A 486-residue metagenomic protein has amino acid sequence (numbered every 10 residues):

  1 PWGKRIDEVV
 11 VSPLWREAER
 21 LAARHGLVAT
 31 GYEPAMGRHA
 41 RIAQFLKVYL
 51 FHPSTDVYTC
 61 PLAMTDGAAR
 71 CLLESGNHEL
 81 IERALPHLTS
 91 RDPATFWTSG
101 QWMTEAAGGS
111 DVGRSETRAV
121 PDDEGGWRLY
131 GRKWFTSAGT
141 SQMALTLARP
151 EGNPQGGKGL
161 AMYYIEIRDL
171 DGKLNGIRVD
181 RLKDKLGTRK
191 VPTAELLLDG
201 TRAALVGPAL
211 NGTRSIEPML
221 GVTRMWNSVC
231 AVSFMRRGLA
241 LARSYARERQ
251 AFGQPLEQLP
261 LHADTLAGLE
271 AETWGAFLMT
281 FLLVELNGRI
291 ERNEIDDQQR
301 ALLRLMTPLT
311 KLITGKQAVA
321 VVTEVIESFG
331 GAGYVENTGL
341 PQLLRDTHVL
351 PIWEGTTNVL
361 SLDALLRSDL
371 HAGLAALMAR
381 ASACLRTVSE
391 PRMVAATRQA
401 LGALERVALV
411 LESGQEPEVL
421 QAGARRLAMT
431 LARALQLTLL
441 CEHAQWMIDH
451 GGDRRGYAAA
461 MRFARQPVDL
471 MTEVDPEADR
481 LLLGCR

Functional and structural regions predicted by a protein language model:
P1-G37: Extended, charge-enriched "interface" segments that sit outside catalytic cores
A35-A68: Extended, domain-scale alpha-helical bundle/helix-rich regions
G76-T117, P121-G125, F281-R300, T307 (+3 more regions): Internal maturation/activation junctions in enzymes
G126, Y130-G176: A short core secondary-structure module
D171-G176, D180, K185, P192-T223 (+3 more regions): A glycine-rich, basic-preceded beta-loop-alpha segment at the flavin cofactor/substrate interface of flavin-utilizing
S215-W226, A240-A271, V284-R304, Y334 (+3 more regions): Glycine-rich cofactor-pocket loops
R304-R380, H450, M461-R486: Alpha-helix capping/hinge segments and adjacent helical runs
S368, A383-R486: C-terminal amphipathic alpha-helical interaction region
